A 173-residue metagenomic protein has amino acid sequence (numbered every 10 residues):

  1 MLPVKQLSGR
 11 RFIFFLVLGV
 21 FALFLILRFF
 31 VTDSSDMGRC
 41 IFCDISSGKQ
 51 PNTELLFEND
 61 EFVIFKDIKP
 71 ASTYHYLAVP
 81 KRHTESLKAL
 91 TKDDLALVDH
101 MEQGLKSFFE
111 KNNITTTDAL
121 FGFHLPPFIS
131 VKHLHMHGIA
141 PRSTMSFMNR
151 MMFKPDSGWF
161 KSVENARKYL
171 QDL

Functional and structural regions predicted by a protein language model:
L2-L173: HIT superfamily nucleotide-processing domains
